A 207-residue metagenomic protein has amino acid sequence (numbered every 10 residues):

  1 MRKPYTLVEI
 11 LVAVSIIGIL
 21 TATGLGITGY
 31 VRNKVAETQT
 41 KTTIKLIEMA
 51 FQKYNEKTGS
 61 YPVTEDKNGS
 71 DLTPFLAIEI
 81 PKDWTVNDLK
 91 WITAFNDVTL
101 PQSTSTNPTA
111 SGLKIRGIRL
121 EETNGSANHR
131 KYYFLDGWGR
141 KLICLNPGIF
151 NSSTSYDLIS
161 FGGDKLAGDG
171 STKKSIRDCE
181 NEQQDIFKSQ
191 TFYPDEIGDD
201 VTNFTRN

Functional and structural regions predicted by a protein language model:
M1-V31, T40: N-terminal single-pass transmembrane signal-anchor helix
E37, K41-N207: N-terminal pilin/flagellin-like segments and related low-complexity appendage regions
